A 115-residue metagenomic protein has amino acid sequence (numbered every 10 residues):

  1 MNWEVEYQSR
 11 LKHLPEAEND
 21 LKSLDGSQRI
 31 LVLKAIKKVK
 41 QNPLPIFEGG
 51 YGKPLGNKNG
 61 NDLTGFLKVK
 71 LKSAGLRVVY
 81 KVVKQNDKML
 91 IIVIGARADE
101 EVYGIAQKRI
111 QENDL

Functional and structural regions predicted by a protein language model:
M1-K37: Arg/Lys-rich, positively charged N-terminal/basic patches that mediate binding to nucleic acids
N2-E4, N19, K70-L115: Enriched for short, Lys/Arg-rich terminal
E6-Q8, T64, N86: Sequence-level motif detector for i,i+2 pairs with an aromatic at +2
L11, L67, M89: A broad, low-specificity signal marking well-ordered, structured residues that form hydrophobic/aromatic
D25-Q28, I36, K40-P43, S73 (+1 more regions): Generic secondary-structure microfeatures
R29, L44-F47, R97: Residue-level signal for secondary-structure boundary elements
Q41-K70: A short, surface-exposed loop/turn module that caps and links secondary-structure elements
